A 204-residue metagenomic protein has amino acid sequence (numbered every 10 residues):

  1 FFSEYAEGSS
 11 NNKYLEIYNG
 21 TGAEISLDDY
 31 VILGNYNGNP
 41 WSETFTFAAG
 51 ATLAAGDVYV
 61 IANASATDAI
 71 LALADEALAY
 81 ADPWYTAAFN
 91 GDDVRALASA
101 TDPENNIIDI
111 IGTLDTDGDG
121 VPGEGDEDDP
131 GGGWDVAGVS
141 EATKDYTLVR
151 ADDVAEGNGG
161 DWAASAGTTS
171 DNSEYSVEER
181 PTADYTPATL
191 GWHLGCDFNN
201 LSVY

Functional and structural regions predicted by a protein language model:
F1-D145: Activation on beta-sandwich/Ig-like modules and their edge loops
A98-P103, D152-A155, S165: Ser/Thr/Pro-rich, low-complexity mucin-like regions that serve as glycosylated stalks/linkers or repetitive adhesive
L148: Conserved GTPase G-domain substructure that encodes guanine base recognition and part of the catalytic core, centered
G157-G159: Short helix/loop capping segments that flank catalytic or ligand/cofactor-binding pockets
W162: Substrate-binding clefts and substrate-entry loops adjacent to catalytic sites of polymer-processing enzymes acting on
S165-Y204: A recurrent domain-boundary module in secreted/ectodomain proteins
